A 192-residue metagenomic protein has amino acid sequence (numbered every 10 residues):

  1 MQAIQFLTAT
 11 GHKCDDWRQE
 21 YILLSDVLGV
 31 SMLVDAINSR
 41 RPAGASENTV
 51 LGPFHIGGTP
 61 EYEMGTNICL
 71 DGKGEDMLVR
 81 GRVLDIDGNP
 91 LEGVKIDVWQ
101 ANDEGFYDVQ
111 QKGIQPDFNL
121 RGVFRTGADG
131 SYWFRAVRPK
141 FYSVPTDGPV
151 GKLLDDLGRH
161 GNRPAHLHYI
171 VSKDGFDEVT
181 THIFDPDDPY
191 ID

Functional and structural regions predicted by a protein language model:
M1-D192: Beta-strand-dominated extracellular/periplasmic modules and repeats in secreted or surface-exposed proteins
